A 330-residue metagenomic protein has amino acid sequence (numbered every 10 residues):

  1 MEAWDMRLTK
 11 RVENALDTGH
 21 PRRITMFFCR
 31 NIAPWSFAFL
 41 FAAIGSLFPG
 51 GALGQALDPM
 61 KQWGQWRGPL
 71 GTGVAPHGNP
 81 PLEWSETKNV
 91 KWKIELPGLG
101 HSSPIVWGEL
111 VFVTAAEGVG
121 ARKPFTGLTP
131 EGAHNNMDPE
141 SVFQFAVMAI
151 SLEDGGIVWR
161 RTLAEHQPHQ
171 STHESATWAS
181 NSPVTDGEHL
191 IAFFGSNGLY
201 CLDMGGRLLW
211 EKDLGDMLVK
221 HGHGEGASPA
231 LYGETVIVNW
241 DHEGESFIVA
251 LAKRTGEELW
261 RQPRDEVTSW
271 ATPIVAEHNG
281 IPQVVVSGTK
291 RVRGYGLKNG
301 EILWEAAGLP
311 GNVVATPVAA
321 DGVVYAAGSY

Functional and structural regions predicted by a protein language model:
M1-I32: N-terminal secretory signal peptides that target proteins for export/translocation
N14-P21, A38, A42, V74: Enrichment for repetitive, rod-forming helical segments
C29-S36, P183: Structural motif marking the loop-to-transmembrane transition
W35-G50: Bacterial N-terminal signal peptides
G51-Y330: Noncatalytic, solvent-exposed loop/strand surfaces of beta-propeller-type extracellular/periplasmic domains
